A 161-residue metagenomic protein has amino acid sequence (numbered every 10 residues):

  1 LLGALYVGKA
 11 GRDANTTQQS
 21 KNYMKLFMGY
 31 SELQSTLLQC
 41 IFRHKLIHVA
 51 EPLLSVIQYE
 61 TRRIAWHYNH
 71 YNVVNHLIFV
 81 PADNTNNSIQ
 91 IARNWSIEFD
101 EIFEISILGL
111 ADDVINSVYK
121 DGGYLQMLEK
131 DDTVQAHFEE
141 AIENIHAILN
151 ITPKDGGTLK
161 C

Functional and structural regions predicted by a protein language model:
L1-L26: Short, contiguous, well-structured surface segments enriched in hydrophobic/aromatic residues
G29-C161: Acidic, Ser/Thr/Gly/Pro-rich intrinsically disordered interaction regions
